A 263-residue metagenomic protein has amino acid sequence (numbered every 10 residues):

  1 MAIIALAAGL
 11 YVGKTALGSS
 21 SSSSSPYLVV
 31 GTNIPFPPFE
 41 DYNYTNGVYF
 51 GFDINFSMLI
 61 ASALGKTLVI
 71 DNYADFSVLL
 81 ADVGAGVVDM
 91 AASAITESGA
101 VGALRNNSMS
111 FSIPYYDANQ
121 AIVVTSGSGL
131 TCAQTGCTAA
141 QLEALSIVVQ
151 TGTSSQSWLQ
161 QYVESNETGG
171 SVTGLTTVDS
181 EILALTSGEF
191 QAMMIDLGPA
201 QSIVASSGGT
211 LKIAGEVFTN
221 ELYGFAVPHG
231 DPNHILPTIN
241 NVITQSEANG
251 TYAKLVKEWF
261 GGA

Functional and structural regions predicted by a protein language model:
M1-S20: Secretory targeting signatures
A8-K14, T67, C137, Q150-T173 (+2 more regions): Ligand-binding clefts/hinges and TM-proximal coupling segments of bilobed small-molecule sensing domains
S25-I95: Extracytoplasmic small-molecule ligand-binding "clamshell" domains of the periplasmic binding protein/Venus flytrap
I34, Y116-V124, L197, Q201 (+2 more regions): Periplasmic-binding protein-like
I54-L64, T125-L130, A144-S154, G224-A263: Extended ligand-binding regions for polar small-molecule ligands
K66, D75-V78, T96-G99, A103-Q160 (+2 more regions): A conserved helix-loop-strand patch within extracytoplasmic ligand-binding domains of the periplasmic binding
I70-A81, Q134-T135, V172-S187, N220: Short helix-initiation/N-cap motifs at beta->coil->alpha
S77, A94-N106, Q160-Q161, T186-N220: A ligand-binding cleft/hinge motif common to bilobed small-molecule-binding domains
